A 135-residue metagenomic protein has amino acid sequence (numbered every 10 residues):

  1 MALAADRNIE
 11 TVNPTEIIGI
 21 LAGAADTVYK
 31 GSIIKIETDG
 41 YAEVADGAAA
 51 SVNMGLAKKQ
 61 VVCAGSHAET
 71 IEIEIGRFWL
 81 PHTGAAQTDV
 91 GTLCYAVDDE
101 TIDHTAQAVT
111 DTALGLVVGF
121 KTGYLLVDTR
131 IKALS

Functional and structural regions predicted by a protein language model:
M1-S135: Surface-exposed, low-hydrophobicity beta-strand/loop segments enriched in small/polar/acidic residues
